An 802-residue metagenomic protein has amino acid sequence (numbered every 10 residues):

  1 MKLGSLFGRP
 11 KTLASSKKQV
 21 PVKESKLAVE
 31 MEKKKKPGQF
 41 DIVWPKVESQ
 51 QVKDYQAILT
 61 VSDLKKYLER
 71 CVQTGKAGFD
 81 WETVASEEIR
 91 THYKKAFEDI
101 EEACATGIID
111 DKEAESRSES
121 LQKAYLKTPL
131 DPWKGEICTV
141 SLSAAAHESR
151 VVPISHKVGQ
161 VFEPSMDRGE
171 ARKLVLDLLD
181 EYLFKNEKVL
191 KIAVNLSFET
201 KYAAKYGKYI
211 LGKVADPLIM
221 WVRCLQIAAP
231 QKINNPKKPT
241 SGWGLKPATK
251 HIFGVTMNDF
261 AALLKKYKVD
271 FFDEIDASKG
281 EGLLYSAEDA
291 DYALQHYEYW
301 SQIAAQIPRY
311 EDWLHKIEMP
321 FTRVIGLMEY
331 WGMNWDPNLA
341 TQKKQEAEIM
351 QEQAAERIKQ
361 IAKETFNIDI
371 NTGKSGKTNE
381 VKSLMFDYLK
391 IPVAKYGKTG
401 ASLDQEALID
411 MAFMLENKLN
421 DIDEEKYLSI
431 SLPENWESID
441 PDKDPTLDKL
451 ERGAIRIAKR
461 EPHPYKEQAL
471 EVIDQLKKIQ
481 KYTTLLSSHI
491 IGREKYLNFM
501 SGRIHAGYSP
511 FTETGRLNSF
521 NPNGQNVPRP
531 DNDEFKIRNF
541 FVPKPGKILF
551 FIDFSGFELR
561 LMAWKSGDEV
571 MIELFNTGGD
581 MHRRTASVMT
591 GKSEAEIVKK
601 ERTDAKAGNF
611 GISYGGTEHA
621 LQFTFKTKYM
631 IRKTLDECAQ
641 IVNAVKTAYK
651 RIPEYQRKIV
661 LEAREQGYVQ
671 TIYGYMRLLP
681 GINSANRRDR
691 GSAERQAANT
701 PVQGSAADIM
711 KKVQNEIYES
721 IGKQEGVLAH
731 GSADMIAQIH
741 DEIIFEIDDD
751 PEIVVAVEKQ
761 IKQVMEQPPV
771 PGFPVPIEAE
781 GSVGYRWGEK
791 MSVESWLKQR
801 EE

Functional and structural regions predicted by a protein language model:
K2-F162, Q231-T240, K265-D533, V542 (+8 more regions): Conserved "right-hand" nucleotidyltransferase catalytic core of DNA-directed polymerases
A77-E82, A193, V214-A215, L549-D553: Short hydrophobic beta-strand that contains or immediately precedes a catalytic carboxylate
S86-R90, V140, S197-K208, M220-A228 (+2 more regions): Short active-site loop/helix that positions an aromatic residue
S143-H147, S197-K268, Y299, V324: Metal-dependent phosphoesterase core characteristic of DEDDh/y 3'-5' exonuclease domains
A145-K191, M333: Nucleic-acid-processing active sites and adjacent nucleic-acid-binding tracks, predominantly divalent metal-dependent
R323-G326, Y330, I504-H505, S509-T512 (+3 more regions): Conserved catalytic core of nucleic-acid polymerases
F745-D749: Short beta-strand-to-loop capping motifs
P751-K759: Short, conserved charged micro-motifs
